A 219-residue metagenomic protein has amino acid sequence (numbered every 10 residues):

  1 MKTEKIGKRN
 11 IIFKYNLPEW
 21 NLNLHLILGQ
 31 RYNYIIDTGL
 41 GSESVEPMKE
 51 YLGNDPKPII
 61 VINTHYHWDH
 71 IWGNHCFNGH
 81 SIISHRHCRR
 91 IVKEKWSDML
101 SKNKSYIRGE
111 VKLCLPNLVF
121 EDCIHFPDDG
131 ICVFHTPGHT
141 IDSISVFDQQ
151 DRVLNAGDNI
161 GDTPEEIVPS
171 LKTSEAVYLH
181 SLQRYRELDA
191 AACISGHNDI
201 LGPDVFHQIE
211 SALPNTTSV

Functional and structural regions predicted by a protein language model:
K2-E50, S145-D162: Conserved beta-strand hairpin/beta-sheet module of binuclear metal-dependent hydrolase folds, prominently
E4, G73-G79, P127-D129: Short loop/helix-cap segments at secondary-structure boundaries that form the rim of catalytic
G7, K14-N16, R86, P137 (+1 more regions): Residues at the C-termini of beta-strands that transition into short coil/loop
Y15-L17, G109-E110, L115-N117, H135-P137: Short Gly/Pro-enriched turn/cap motifs at secondary-structure boundaries
I27, D37, L52, H65 (+8 more regions): Divalent metal-coordination and catalytic microenvironments
N33-Y34, L40-G41, H125, G130-N215: Metallo-beta-lactamase
V45, E50-V119, P214-S218: Active-site HxH/HxHxD metal-binding segment of metal-dependent hydrolases
